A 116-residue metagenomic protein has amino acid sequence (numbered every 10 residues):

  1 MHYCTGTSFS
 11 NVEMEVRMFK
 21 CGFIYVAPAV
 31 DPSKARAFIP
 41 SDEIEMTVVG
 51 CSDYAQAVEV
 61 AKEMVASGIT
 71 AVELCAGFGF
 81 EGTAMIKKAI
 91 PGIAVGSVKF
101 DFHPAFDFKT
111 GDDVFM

Functional and structural regions predicted by a protein language model:
M1-R17: Short, Lys/Arg-enriched N-terminal segments with co-localized hydrophobic residues within the first ~10-30 amino acids
M18-V30: N-terminal basic/disordered segments at the start of proteins
A27-I44, F108-M116: N-terminal small/glycine-rich loop or linker at the start of catalytic domains across soluble metabolic enzymes
D42-Y54: Active-site mouth loops of central-metabolism enzymes
V60, S67-G77: Amphipathic, hydrophobic secondary-structure cores in small proteins
E63-M64, I86: Generic structural signal for hydrophobic
G77-A89: Active-site-adjacent beta->alpha loops and helix N-cap segments on the catalytic face of soluble alpha/beta enzymes
K88-K109: C-terminal structural segments of small proteins and small subunits
